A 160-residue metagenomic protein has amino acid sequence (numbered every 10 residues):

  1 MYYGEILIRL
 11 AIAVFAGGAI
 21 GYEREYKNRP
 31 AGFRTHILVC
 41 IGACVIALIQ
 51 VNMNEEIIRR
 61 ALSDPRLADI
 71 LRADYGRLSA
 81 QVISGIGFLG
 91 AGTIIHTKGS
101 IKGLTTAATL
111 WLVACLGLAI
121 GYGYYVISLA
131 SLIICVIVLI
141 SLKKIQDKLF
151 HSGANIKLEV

Functional and structural regions predicted by a protein language model:
M1, E5-I6, V113, L118-V138: Hydrophobic alpha-helical transmembrane segments of small proteolipidic membrane proteins, enriched in energy-coupled
M1-L67, G76: Alpha-helical transmembrane segments and their membrane-interface boundaries that form or gate the permeation pathway
M1-Y3, S63-A73, G87-K98: Short juxtamembrane and helix-loop transition motifs at transmembrane-helix boundaries in membrane proteins
G18-R29, F88-I101, K144: C-terminal ends of transmembrane helices
Y26-V39, D74-I83, T97-W111: Short, non-helical or kinked segments that cap or interrupt transmembrane helices
L38-L48, A108-G121: Small-residue-rich segments of transmembrane alpha-helices in multi-pass membrane proteins, especially helix faces
I58, G76-T93: Hydrophobic, membrane-facing alpha-helical anchors
Y124-V160: Canonical alpha-helical transmembrane segment with a positive-inside/aromatic-interface signature
